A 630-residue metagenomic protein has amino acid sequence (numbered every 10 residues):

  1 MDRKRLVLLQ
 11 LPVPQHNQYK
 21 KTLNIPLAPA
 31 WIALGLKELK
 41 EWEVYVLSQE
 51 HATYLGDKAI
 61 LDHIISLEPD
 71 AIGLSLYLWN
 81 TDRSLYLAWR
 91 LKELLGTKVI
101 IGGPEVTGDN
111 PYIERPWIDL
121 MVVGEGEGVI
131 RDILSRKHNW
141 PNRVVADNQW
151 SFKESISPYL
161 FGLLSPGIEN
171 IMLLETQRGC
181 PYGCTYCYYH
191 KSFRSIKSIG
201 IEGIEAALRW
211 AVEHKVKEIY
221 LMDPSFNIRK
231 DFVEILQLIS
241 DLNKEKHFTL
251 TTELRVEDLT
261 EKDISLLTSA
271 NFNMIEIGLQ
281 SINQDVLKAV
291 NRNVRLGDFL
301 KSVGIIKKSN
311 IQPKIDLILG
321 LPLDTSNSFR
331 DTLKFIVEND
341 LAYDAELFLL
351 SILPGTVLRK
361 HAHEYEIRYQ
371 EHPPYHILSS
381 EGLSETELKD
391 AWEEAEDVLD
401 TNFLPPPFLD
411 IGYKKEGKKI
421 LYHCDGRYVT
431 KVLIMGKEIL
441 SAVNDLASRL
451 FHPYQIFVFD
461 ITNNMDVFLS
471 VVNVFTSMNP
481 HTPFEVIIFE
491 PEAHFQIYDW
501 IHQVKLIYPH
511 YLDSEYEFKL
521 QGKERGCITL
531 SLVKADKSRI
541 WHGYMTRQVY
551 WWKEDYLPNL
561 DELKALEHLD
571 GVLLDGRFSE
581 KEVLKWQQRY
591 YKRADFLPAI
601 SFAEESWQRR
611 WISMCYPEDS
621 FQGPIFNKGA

Functional and structural regions predicted by a protein language model:
D2-H214, I612-G629: Acidic, low-complexity intrinsically disordered segments
D2-Q18, D340-Y343, L353-P483: C-terminal accessory regions of radical SAM enzymes
V7, P69, L242-K246, T251-K414 (+3 more regions): A structural motif corresponding to the C-terminal lobe/cap of the Radical SAM core domain
N24, I156-Q312, L319-L321, V429-K431: Radical SAM [4Fe-4S] cluster-binding motif and immediate context
K37, L85-L95, S240-N243, T268 (+4 more regions): Surface-exposed amphipathic alpha-helices with a cationic face
K92-I101, H247-L250, Q312, H542-Y550: Short beta-strand/loop segments at the ligand-binding rim of alpha/beta enzyme cores
Y112-D132, I264-M274, I336-A345, I501-T529 (+2 more regions): Structural recognition of alpha->loop->beta junctions
S514-A630: Charge-dense, extended regions
